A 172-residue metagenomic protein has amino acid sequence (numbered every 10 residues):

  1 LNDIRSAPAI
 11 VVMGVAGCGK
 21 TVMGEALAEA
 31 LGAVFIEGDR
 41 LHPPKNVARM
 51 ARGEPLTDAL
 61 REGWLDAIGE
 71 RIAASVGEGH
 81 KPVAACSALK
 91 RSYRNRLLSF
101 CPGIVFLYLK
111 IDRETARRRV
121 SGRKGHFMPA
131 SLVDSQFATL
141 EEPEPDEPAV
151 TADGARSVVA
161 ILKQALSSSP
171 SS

Functional and structural regions predicted by a protein language model:
L1-P8: Extreme N-terminal, non-catalytic leader segments that precede Walker-type/kinase nucleotide-binding cores
V12: Hydrophobic anchor at the beta1->P-loop junction of P-loop NTPases
V15: P-loop (Walker A) phosphate-binding loop of NTP-binding proteins
C18, E25-E70: Conserved substrate/cofactor phosphate-moiety recognition/catalytic segment in nucleotide-dependent phosphotransferases
L41-H42, A88-K90, I111-T115, S157: Conserved nucleotide-binding/hydrolysis micro-motifs of P-loop NTPases
A59-C101, L109: Glycine-rich phosphate-binding loop used to anchor ATP phosphates in small-molecule kinases, encompassing both
F100-V120: Conserved phosphate-donor/acceptor-positioning beta-strand/loop module used by diverse small-molecule
G122-Q164: Small-molecule kinase domains that catalyze NTP-dependent phosphoryl transfer to phosphate-bearing small molecules
